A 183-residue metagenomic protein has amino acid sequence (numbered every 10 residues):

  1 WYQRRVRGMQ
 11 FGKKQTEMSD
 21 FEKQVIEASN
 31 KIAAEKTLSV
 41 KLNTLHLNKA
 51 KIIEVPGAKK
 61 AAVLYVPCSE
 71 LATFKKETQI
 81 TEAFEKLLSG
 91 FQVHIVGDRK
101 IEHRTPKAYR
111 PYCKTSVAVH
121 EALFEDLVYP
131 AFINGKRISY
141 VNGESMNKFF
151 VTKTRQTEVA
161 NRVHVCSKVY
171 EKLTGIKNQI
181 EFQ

Functional and structural regions predicted by a protein language model:
W1-A72, I80-E158, V165-Q183: RNA-contacting regions in translation and RNA-metabolism proteins, encompassing KH/S1 modules where present
